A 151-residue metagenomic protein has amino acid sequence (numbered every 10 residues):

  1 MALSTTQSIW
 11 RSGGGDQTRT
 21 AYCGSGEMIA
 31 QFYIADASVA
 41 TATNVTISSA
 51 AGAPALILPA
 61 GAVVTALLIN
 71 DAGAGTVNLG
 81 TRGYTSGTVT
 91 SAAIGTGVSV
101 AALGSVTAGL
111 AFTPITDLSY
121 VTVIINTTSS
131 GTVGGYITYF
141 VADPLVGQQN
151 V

Functional and structural regions predicted by a protein language model:
A2-V151: Surface-exposed, low-hydrophobicity beta-strand/loop segments enriched in small/polar/acidic residues
